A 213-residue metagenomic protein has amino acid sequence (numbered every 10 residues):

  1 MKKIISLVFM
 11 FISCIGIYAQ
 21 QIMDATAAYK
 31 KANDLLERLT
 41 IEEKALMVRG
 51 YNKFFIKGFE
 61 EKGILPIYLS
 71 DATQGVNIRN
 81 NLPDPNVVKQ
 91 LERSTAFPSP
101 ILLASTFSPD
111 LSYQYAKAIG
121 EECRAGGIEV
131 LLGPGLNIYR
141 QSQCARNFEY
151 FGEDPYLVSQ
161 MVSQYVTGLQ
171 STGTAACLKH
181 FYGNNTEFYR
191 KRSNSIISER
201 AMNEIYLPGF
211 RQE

Functional and structural regions predicted by a protein language model:
M1-M23: Bacterial Sec-dependent N-terminal signal peptides
A19-E213: Glycoside hydrolase catalytic-domain context in secreted enzymes
